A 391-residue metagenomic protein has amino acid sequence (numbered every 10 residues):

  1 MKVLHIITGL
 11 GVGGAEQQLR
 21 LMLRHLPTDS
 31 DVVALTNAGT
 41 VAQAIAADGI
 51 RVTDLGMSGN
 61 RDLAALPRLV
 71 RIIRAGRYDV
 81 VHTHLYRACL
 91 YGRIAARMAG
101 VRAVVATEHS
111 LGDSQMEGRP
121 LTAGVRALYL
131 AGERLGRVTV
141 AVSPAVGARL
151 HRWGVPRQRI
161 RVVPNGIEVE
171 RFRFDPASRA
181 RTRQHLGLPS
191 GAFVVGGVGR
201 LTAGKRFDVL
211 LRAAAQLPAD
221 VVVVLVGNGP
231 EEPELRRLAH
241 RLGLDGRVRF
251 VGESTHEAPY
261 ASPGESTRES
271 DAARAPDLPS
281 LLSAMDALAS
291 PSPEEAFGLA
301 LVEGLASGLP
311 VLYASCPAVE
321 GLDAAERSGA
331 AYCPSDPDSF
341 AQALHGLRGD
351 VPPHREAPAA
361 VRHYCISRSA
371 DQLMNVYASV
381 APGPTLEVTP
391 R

Functional and structural regions predicted by a protein language model:
H5-A64, R149, G229-P230: N-terminal strand-loop element at the rim of the active site of nucleotide-sugar-dependent glycosyltransferases
G13-L21, F193, G197-Q216, P230-R237: A conserved mid-protein helix/loop that constitutes part of the nucleotide-sugar donor-binding site
A34, P310-A314: Short hydrophobic beta-strand element within catalytic cores of glycosyltransferases and related nucleotide-activated
L63-P67, R102-V105, G112-L135, A148: Nucleotide-sugar donor phosphate/pyrophosphate-binding loop at the beta->alpha transition of glycosyltransferases
I73, E253-S254, Y260-P263, E269-P276 (+1 more regions): Short alpha-helical donor nucleotide-sugar binding micro-motif in glycosyltransferases
A145, G166: Carbohydrate-associated surface elements
P293: Aromatic "clamp/platform" in nucleotide-sugar-dependent glycosyltransferases that forms part of the donor/acceptor
E326-D338, G346-D350: Conserved acidic donor-binding segment of nucleotide-sugar-dependent glycosyltransferases
